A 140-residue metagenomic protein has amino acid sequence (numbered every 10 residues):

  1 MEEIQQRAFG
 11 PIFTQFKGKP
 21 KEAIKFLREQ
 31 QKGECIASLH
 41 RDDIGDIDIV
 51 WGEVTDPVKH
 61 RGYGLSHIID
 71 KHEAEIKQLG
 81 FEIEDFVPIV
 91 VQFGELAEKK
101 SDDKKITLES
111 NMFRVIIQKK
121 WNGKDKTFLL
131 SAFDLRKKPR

Functional and structural regions predicted by a protein language model:
M1-R140: Ribonuclease/tRNase effector modules and their secretory precursors
